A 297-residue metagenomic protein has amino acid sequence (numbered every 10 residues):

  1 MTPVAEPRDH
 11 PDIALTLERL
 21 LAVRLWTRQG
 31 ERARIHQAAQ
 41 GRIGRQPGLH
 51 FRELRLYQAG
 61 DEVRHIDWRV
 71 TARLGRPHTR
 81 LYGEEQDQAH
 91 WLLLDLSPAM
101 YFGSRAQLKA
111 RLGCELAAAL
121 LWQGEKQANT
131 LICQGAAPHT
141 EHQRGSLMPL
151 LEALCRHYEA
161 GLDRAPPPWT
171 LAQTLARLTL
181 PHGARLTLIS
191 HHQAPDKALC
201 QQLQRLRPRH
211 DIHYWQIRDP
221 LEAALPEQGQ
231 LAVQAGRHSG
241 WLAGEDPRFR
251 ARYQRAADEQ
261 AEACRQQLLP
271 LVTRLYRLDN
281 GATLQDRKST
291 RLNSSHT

Functional and structural regions predicted by a protein language model:
T2-I43, L56-D61, V70, G75 (+2 more regions): Exposed, interaction-prone extracellular/peripheral surfaces
Q46: Glycine/proline-rich, flexible active-site/cofactor-binding loop segments that harbor closely spaced acidic
V63-H65: N-terminal juxtadomain amphipathic helix that follows a signal peptide/anchor or precedes a small N-terminal auxiliary
L292-T297: Single conserved hydrophobic/aromatic residue that forms the stacking wall/gate of nucleotide- or nucleobase-binding
